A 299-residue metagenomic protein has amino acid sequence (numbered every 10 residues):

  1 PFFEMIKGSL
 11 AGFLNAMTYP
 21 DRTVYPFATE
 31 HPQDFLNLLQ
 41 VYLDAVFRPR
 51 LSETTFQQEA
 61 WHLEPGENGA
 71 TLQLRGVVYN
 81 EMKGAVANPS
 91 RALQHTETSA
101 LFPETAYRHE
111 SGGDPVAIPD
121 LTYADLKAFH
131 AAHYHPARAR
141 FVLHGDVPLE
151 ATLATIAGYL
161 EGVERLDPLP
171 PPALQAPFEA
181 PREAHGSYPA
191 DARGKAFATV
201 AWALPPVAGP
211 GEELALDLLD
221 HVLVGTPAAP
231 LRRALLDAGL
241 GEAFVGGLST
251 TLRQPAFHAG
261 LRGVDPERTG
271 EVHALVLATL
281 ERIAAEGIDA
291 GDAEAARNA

Functional and structural regions predicted by a protein language model:
P1-L38, A87, R91, R108-S111 (+4 more regions): M16/MPP (pitrilysin/insulinase) zinc-metallopeptidase core fold and M16-derived inactive scaffolds
A11-A16, A128-H130, H185-P189, F244-S249: Short beta-strand/turn micro-motifs at beta-sheet edges
T23-E30, W61-E67, E81-K83, D114-V116 (+3 more regions): Second-shell loop/turn segments in exported
Q33-N37, L149-L153, P210-G211, P266-E271: Short, conserved charged micro-motifs
N37-V41, A45-S52, E67-P136, T155-Y159 (+7 more regions): Scaffold signal of the M16-like zinc-metallopeptidase fold and its non-catalytic homologs
Y79-R91, T98-S99, P168-A228, A234 (+2 more regions): His/Glu-based metal-binding/catalytic segments typifying zinc-dependent metallopeptidases
R140-A196, L204-V207, E281, A285-E294 (+1 more regions): An aromatic/glycine/proline-enriched structural segment found at the starts of mature extracellular/organellar domains
A198-P205, G211-G291: Structured mid-domain segments that build the active-site/substrate or prosthetic-cofactor binding neighborhood
